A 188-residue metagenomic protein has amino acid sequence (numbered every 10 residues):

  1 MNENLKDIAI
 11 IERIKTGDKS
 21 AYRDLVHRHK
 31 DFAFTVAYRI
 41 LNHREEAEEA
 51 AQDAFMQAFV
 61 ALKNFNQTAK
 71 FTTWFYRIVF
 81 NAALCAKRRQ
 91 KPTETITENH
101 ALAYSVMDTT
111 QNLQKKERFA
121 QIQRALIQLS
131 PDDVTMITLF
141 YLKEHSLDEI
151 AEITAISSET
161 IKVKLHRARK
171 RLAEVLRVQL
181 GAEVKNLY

Functional and structural regions predicted by a protein language model:
N2-E3, R13, Q121-I127, E152-A155 (+1 more regions): C-terminal edge and immediately downstream basic/flexible tail or linker adjoining helix-turn-helix-like DNA-binding
K15-R23, T35-D53, S158, V178-E183 (+1 more regions): Short, charged helix-capping/linker segments at alpha-helix termini
K15-T16, N42-H43, D53-K70, R89-K91: Sigma70-family region 2
R28-D31, R39-I40, T138-H145: Short helix-capping/turn signature of helix-turn-helix
T35, E49-M56, A69-N81: Structural recognition of an alpha-helix C-terminal capping motif at a helix-to-coil junction
K63-Q67, R77-T97, K115: Arg/Lys-rich amphipathic alpha helix in sigma70-family domain 2
L84, D133, L142, D148 (+1 more regions): DNA-recognition helix of helix-turn-helix
H100-I127: Acidic, proline/glycine-rich intrinsically disordered inter-domain spacer in sigma factors
